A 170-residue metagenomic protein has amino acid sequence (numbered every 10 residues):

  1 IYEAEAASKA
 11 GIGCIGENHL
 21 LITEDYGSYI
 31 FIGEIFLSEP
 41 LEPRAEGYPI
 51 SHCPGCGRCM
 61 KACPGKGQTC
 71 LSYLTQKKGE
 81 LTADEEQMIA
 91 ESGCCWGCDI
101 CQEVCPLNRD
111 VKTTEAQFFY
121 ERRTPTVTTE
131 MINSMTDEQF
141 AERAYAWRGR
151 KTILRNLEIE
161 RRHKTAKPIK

Functional and structural regions predicted by a protein language model:
I1-T124: Catalytic cores of enzyme domains
V111, R143, W147-R148: Loop/turn-rich, solvent-exposed surfaces of beta-rich toroidal or solenoidal domains
P125-R143: Flexible internal linker/loop segments at domain or repeat junctions
E138, A146-K164: Long, compositionally biased charged/polar accessory segments in the mid-to-C-terminal portions of proteins
K170: Long C-terminal interaction/binding lobes of large macromolecular proteins
